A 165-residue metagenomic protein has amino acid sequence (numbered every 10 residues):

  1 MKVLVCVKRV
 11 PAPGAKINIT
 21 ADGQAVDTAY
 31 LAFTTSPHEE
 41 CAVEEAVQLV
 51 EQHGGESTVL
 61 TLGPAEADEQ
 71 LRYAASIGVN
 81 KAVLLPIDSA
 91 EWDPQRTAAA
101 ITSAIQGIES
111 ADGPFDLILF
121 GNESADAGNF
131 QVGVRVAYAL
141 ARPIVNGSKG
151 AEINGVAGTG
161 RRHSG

Functional and structural regions predicted by a protein language model:
M1-G165: N-terminal glycine-rich FAD/FM-binding segment characteristic of electron-transfer flavoproteins
